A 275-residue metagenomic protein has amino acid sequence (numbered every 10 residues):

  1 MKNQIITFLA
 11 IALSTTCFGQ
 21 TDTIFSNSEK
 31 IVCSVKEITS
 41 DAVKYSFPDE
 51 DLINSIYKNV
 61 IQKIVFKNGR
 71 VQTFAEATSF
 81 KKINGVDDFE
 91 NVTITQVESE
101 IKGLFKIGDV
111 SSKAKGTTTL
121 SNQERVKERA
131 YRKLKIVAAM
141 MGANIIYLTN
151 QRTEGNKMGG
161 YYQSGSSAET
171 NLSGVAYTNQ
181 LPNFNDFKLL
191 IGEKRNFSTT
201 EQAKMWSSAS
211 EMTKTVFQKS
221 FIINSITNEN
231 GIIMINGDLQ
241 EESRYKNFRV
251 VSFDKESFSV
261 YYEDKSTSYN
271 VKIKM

Functional and structural regions predicted by a protein language model:
M1-T23: Bacterial Sec-dependent N-terminal signal peptides
Q20-S121, R125-M140, E169, I232 (+1 more regions): Compositionally biased alpha-helical segments
I38-E50, S207-I232: Short, flexible N-terminal segments of the mature chain
I83-V86, T95, G103, F184-I191 (+1 more regions): Extracytoplasmic low-complexity/disordered linkers and repeat tracts associated with LysM-containing
S111-E128, L189-A209, T213-T215, T227-I235: Short secondary-structure boundary motifs at beta->alpha junctions and helix caps
K133-E154: A short, hydrophobic beta-strand-centered structural micro-motif
N150-I191, E201-K219, N236-M275: Surface-exposed short loop/turn segments
